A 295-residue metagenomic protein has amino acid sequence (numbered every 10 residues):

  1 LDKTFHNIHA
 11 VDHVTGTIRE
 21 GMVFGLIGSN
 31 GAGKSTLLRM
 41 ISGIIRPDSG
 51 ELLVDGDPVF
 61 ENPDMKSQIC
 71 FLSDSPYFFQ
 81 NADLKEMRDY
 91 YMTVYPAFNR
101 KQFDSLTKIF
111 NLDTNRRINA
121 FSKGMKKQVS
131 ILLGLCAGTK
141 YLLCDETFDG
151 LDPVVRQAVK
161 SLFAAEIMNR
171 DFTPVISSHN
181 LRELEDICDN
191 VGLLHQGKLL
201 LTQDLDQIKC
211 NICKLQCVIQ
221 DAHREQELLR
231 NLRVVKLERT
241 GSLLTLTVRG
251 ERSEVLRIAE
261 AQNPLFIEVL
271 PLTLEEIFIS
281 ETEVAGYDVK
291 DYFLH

Functional and structural regions predicted by a protein language model:
K3-D189, L193-H195, L201: ABC transporter nucleotide-binding domains
G28, S67, E185, K209 (+3 more regions): Alpha-helix boundary recognition
P58, R117-A120, D204, R224 (+2 more regions): Short, solvent-exposed coil/turn linker segments
D83, D204, L270-T273: Short loop/turn segments at beta->alpha junctions
T93, S105-K108, S161, A165 (+5 more regions): Charged/polar, solvent-exposed surface patches and flexible loops
V159-G250: ABC transporter nucleotide-binding domain
C213-K290, H295: Short, charged/small-residue-rich alpha-helical element at the C-terminal edge of ABC transporter nucleotide-binding
